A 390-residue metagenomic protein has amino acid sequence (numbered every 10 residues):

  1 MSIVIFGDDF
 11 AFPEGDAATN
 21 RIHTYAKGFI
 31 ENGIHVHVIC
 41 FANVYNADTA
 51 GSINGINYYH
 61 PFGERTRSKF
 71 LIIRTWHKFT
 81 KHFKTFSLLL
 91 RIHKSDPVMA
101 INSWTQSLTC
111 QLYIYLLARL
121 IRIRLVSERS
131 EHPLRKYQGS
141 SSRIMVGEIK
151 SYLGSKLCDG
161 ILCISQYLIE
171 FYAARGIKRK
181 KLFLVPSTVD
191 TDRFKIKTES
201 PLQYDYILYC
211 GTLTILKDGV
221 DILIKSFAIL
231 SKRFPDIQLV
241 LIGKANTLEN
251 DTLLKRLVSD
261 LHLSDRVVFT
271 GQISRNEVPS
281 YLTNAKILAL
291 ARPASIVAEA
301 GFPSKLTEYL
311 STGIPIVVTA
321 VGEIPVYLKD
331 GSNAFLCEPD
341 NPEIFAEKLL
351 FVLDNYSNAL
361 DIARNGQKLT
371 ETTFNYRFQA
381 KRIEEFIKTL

Functional and structural regions predicted by a protein language model:
V4, L162, S200-D218, I224-F227 (+1 more regions): Conserved donor-binding/catalytic core segment of Leloir-type glycosyltransferases
T109, I121-R124, H132-L157, T191: Nucleotide-sugar donor phosphate/pyrophosphate-binding loop at the beta->alpha transition of glycosyltransferases
Y167, T188: Carbohydrate-associated surface elements
I242-G243, D251-P279: Nucleotide-activated donor-binding/catalytic signature segment of Leloir-type glycosyltransferases, i.e., the conserved
R266, L282-A300, I314: Acidic donor-binding loop of glycosyltransferase active sites
I287-L290, E308-S311, P315-V318, F335: Short hydrophobic beta-strand element within catalytic cores of glycosyltransferases and related nucleotide-activated
D330-G331, F335-P342, F351-S357: Conserved acidic donor-binding segment of nucleotide-sugar-dependent glycosyltransferases
I344, F351, N358-T373, R382-E385: A short, well-ordered alpha-helix in the C-terminal region of glycosyltransferases
